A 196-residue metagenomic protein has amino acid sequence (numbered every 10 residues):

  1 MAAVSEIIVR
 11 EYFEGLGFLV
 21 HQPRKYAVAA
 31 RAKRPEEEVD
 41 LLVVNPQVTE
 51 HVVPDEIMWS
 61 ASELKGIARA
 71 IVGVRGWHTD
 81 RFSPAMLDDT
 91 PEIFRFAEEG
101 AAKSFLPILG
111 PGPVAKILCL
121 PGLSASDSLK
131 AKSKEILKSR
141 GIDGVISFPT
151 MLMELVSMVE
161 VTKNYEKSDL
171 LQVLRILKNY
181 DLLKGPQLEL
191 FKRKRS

Functional and structural regions predicted by a protein language model:
M1-V39, V43-S196: Intrinsically disordered, low-complexity Ser/Thr/Pro/Gly-rich regulatory segments
